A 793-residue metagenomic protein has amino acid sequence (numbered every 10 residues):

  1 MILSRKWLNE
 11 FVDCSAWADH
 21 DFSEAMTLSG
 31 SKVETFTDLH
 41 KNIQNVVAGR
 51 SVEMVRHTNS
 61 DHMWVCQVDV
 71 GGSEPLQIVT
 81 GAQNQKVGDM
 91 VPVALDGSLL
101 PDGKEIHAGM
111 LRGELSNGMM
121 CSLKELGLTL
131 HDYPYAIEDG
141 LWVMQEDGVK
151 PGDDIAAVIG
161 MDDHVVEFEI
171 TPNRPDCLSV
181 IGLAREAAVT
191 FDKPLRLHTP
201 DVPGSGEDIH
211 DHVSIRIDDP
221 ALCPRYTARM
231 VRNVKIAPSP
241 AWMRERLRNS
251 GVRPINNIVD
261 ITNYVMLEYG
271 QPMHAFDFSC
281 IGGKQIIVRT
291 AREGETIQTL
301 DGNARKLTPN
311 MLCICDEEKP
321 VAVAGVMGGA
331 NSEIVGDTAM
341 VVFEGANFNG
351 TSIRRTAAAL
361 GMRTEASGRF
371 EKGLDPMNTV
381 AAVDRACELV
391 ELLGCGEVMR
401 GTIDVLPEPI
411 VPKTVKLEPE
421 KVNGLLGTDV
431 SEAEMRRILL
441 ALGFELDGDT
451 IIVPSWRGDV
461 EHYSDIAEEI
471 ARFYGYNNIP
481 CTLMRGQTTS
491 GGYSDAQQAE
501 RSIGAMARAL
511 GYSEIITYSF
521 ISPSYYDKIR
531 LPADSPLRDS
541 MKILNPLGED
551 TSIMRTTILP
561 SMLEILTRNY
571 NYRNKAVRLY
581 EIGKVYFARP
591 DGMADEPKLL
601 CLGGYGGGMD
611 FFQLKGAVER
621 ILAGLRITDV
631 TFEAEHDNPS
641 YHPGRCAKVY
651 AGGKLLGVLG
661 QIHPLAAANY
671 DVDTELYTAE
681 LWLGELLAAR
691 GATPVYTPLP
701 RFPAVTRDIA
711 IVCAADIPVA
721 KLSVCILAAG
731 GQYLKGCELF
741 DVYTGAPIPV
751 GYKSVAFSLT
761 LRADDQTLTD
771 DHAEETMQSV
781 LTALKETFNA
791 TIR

Functional and structural regions predicted by a protein language model:
M1-E207, V342, G361, E365 (+4 more regions): Phosphate-backbone binding interfaces of nucleic-acid-interacting proteins
R5, E24, D38, W64 (+2 more regions): Glycine/proline-enriched, intrinsically flexible loops and inter-domain linkers
E34, A48-I78, E245, N256 (+1 more regions): Conserved mixed alpha/beta core segments that line enzyme active sites in large multi-domain catalysts
H40-Q44, G204-S205, T488-T489, Y493 (+3 more regions): Beta-rich nucleic-acid/ligand-interaction surfaces
L115-T129, A136-L141, A156, M311-V411 (+4 more regions): Mobile "lid/hinge" segments at catalytic clefts and subdomain interfaces of large enzymes
G182, V415-K575, R707, T760-R762 (+1 more regions): Extended, well-folded interaction surfaces typified by the phenylalanyl-tRNA synthetase beta subunit core
A187, F191-I217, G394-V422, D429: Terminal amphipathic helices with adjacent charged low-complexity linkers/tails
A441-G443, D459, R589-C601, G608-R793: A carboxyl-terminal module marker
